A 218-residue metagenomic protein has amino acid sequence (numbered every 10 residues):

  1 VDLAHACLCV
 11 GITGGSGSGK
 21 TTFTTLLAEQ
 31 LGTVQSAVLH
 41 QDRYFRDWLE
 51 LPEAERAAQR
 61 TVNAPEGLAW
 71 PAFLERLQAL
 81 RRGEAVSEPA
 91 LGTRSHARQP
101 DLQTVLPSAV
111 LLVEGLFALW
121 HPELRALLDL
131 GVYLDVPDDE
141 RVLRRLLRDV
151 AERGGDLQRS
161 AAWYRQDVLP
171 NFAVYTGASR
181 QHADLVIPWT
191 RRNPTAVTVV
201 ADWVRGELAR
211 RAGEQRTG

Functional and structural regions predicted by a protein language model:
V1-A4, L106-P107, L147-V150, L169-G218: NTP-dependent small-molecule kinase module
G15: P-loop (Walker A) phosphate-binding loop of NTP-binding proteins
K20: Conserved lysine of the Walker
F23: Hydrophobic positions on the alpha1 helix immediately C-terminal to the Walker A/P-loop
V34-L49: Short beta-strand-centered segment that lines the nucleotide-binding/catalytic pocket of NTP-utilizing
A37, E50-S95: Conserved nucleotide-sensing/catalytic segment adjacent to the nucleotide-binding pocket in NTP-handling enzymes
Q99-E152: ATP-dependent NMP and nucleoside kinases share a basic, alpha-helical "lid"
